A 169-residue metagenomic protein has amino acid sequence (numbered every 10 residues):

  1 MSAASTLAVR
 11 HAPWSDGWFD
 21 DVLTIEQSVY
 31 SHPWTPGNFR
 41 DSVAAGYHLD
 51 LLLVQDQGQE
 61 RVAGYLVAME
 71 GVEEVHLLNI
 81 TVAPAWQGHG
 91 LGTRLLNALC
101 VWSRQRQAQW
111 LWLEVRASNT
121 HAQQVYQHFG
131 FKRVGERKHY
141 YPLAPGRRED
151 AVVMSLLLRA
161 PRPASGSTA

Functional and structural regions predicted by a protein language model:
A3-A4, R10-H89, T93-W102, R106 (+1 more regions): Acetyl-CoA-dependent GNAT
P13, G90, R94, A117 (+2 more regions): Residues at secondary-structure transition points
D41, S118, Y141: Positions that flank functional sites
A45-G46, A122, P145-G146: Short Asp/Glu-rich motifs
A83-N97, Q105-R106, W110, R116-Q124 (+2 more regions): Conserved glycine-rich acetyl-CoA-binding loop
E114, Q127, K132-D150: Conserved catalytic-core motifs of GNAT/GCN5-like acyltransferases
